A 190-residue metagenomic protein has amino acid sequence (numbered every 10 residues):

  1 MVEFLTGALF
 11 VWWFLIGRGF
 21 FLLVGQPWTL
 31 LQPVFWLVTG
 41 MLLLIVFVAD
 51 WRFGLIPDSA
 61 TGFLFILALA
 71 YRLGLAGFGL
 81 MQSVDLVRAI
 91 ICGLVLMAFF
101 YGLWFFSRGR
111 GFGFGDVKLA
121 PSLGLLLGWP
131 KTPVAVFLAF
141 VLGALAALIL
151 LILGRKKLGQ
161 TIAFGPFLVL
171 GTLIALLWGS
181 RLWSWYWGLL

Functional and structural regions predicted by a protein language model:
M1-L190: A membrane-topology feature that recognizes alpha-helical transmembrane segments and their immediate juxtamembrane
